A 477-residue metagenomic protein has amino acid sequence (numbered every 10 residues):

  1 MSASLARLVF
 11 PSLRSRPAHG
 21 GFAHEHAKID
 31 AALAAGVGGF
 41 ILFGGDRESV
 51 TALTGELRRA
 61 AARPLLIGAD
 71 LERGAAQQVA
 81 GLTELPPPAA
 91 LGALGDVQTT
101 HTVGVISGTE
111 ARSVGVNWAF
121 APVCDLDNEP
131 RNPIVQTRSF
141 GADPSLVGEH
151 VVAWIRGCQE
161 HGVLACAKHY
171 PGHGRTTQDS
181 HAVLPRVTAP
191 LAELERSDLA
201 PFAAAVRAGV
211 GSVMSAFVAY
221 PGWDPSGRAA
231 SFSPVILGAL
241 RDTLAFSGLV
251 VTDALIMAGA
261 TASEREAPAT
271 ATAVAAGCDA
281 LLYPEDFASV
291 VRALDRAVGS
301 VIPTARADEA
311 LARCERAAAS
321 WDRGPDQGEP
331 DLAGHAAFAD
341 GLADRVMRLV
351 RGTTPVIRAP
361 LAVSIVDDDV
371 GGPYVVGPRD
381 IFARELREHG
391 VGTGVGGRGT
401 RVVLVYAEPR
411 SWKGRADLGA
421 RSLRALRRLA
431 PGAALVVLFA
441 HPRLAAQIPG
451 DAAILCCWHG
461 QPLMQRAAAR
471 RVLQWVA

Functional and structural regions predicted by a protein language model:
M1-G36, A262-A477: Preference for extracellular/luminal or secreted protein segments
L8-H24, P88-T102, V183-R196, I256-E264: Active-site mouth loops of central-metabolism enzymes
R14-P17, I67-Q77, N117-D127, A167-H173 (+2 more regions): Short glycine-enriched loops at secondary-structure junctions
A27-F43, V105-W118: Catalytic domains of carbohydrate-active enzymes, especially glycoside hydrolases
A31, F40, D46-L65, A69 (+2 more regions): Second-shell residues forming the walls of enzyme active-site clefts
A80-A93, E129-F140, D179-P185: Surface-exposed, active-site-proximal loop segments in enzymatic domains
G95-V116, D198, T272-A275: Alpha-helical scaffold segments that flank or form the walls of functional sites
